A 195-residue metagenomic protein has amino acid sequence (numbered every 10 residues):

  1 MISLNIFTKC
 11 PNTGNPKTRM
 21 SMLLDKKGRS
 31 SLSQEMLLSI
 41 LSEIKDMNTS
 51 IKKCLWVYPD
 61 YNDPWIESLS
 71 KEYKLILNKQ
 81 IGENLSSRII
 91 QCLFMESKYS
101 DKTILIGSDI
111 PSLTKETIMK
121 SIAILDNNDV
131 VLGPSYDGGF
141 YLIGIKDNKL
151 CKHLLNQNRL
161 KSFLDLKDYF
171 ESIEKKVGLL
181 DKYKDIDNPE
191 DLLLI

Functional and structural regions predicted by a protein language model:
M1-M20: N-terminal nucleotide-binding beta1-loop-alpha1 segment
R19-K27: Short glycine-enriched, charge-decorated loop/helix-capping segments at active-site entrances that position
S31-S50: A short, N-terminal amphipathic alpha-helix
K52-D60: Short beta-strand/loop segment that forms part of the nucleotide-sugar
W65-D101, S162, D181: Short phosphate-binding loop-to-helix
D101-D109: Short beta-strand-to-loop acidic/aromatic patch adjacent to the donor-nucleotide binding site
L113-G138: Conserved donor-nucleotide/metal-binding helix-loop-beta segment in metal-dependent transferases, i.e., the alpha-helix
K161-I195: Conserved alpha/beta core of the MobA/IspD/sugar-nucleotide pyrophosphorylase nucleotidyltransferase superfamily
